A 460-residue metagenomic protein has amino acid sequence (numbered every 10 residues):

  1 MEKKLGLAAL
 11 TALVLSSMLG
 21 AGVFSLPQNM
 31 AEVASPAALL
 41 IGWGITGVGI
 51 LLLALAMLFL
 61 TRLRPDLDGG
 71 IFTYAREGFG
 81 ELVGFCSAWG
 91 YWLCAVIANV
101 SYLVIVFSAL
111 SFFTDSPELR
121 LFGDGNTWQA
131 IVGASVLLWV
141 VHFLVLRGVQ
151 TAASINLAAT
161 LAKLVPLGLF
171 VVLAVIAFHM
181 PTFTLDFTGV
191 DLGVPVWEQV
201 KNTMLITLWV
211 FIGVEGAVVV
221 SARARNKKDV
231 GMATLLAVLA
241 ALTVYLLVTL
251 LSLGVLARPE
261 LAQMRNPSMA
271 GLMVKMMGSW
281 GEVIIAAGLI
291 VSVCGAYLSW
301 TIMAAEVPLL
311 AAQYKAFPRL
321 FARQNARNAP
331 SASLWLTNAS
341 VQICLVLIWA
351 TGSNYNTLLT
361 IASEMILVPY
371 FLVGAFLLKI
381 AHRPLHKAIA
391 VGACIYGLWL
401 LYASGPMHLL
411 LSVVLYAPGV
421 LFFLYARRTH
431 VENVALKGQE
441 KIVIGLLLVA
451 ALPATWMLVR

Functional and structural regions predicted by a protein language model:
M1-E2, L40, G44, P117-Q129 (+1 more regions): Helix-loop-helix junctions that connect adjacent transmembrane segments in multi-pass membrane transporters
M1-Q28, E32-V33, A37-L40, I50-L58 (+3 more regions): Membrane-interface "cap" regions at the ends of multi-pass membrane proteins
A31, G42, L51-L138, H142-L146 (+2 more regions): Hydrophobic transmembrane alpha-helices that form the core helical bundles of multi-pass secondary transporters
A31-S35, L39-L40, T114-T127, Q150-T160 (+3 more regions): Transmembrane helix-loop boundary segments of multi-pass membrane transporters
F72-A75, G80, F112-P117, T203 (+2 more regions): TM-loop-TM module centered on a large, flexible mid-protein loop between adjacent transmembrane helices in multi-pass
R76, L103-V132, P166, R223-K227 (+3 more regions): Helix-loop-helix connectors at the membrane interface of multi-pass transporters/channels
L110, Q129-M180, T234-V238, S363-P369 (+2 more regions): Membrane-interface loop-to-helix entry segments
P384-R460: A generic transmembrane alpha-helix motif of multi-pass inner-membrane proteins
